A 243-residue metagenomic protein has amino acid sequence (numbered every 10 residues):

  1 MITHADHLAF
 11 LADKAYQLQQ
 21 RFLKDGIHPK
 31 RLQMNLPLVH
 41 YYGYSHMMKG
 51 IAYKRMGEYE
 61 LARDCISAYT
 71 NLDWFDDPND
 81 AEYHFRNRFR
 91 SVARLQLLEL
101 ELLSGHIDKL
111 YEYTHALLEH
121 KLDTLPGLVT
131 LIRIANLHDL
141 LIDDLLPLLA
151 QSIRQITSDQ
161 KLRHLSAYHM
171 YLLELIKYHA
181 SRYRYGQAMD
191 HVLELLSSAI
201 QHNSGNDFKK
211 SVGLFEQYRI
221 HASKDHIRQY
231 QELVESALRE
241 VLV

Functional and structural regions predicted by a protein language model:
M1-A5, Y59, I107, Y185: TPR-repeat structural position
D6-K24, S67-N79, Y111-H120, A150-D159 (+1 more regions): Amphipathic alpha-helical segments of tetratricopeptide repeats
N35-L38, Y42, Y83-R86, R90 (+5 more regions): Residues that mark the junctions of alpha-helical repeat units in TPR/alpha-solenoid scaffolds
Y41-M48, F89-Q96, T130, M170-S181 (+2 more regions): "A position-specific structural signal for the A-helix of alpha-solenoid helical repeats
H46, Y53, E101, A135 (+2 more regions): Residue at a conserved register position within TPR or TPR-like alpha-solenoid repeats
G186-V243: C-terminal non-catalytic interaction modules
